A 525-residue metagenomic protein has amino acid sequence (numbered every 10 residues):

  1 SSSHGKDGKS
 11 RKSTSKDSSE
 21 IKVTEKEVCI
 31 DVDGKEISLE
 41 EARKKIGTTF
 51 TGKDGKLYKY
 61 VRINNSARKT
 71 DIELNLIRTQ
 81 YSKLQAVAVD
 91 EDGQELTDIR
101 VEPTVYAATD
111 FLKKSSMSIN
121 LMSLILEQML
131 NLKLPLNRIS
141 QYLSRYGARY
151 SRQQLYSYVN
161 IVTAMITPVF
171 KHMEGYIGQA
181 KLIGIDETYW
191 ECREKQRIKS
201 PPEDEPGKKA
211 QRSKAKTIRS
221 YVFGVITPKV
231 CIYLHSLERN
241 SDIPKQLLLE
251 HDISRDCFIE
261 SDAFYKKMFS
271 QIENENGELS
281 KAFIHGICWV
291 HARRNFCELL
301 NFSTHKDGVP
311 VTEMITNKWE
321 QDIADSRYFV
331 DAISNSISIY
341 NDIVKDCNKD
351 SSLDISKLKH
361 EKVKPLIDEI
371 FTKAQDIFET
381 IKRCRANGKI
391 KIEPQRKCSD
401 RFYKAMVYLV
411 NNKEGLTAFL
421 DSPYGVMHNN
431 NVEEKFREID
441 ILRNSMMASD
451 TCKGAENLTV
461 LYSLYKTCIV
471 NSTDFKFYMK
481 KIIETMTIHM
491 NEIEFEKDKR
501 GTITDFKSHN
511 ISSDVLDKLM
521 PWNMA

Functional and structural regions predicted by a protein language model:
S1-K113, P206: Short, flexible loop/hinge motifs at secondary-structure junctions
K9-S13, D17-D31, E95-A525: Catalytic center-proximal scaffold of phosphoryl-transfer enzymes
